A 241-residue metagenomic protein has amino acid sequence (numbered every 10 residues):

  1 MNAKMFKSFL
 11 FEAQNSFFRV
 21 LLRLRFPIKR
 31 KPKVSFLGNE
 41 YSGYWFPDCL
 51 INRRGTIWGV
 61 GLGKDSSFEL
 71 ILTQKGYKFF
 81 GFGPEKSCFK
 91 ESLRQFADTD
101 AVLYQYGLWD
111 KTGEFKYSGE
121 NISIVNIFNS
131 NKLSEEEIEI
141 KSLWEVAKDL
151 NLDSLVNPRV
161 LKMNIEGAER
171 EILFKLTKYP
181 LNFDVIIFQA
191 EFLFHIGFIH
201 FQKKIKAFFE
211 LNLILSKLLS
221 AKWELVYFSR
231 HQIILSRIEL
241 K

Functional and structural regions predicted by a protein language model:
M1-K241: Phosphate/nucleotide-binding beta-alpha loop and adjacent structural elements of enzyme active sites
